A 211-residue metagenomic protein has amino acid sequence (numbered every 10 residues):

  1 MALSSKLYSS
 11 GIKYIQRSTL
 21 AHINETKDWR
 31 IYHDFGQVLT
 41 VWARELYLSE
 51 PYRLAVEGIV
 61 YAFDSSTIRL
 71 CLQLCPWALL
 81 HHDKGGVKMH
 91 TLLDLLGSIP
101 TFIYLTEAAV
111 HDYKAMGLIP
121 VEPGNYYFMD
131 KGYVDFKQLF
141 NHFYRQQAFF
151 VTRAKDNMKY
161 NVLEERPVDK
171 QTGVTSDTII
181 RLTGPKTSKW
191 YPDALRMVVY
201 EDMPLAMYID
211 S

Functional and structural regions predicted by a protein language model:
M1-D34, V38-V60, T67-L70: Gly/serine-rich nucleotide phosphate-binding loop at the start of the catalytic core of nucleotide/ADP-ribose-handling
K27, D34-V38, A55-I59, F63-Q73 (+1 more regions): Single, function-defining residue in the core of a domain
